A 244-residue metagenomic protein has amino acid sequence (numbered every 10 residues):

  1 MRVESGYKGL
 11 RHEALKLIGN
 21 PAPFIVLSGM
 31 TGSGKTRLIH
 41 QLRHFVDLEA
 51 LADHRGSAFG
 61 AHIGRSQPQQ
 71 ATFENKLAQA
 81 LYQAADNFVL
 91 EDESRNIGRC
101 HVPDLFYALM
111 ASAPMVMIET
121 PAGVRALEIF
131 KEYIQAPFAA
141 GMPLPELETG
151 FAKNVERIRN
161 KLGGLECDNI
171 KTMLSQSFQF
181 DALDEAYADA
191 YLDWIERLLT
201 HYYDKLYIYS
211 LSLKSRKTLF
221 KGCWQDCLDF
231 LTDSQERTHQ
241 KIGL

Functional and structural regions predicted by a protein language model:
M1-K16: N-terminal pre-Walker A segment at the start of P-loop NTPase domains
S5-G9, A50-D53, P121-A122: Short, acidic/turn-prone active-site loops that include or flank metal/cofactor- and phosphate-binding residues
E13-P21, G60-R65, K131-I134, S234-T238: Short, surface-exposed amphipathic charged segments that create phosphate/polyanion-binding patches used for binding
P23-R43: Glycine-rich phosphate-binding P-loop
I25-L27, V46, P114-I118: Hydrophobic/aromatic beta-strand patches that form the interior of the parallel beta-sheet core in alpha/beta enzyme
G29, D92-S94, K221-Q225: Structural motif
R43-L109: Conserved nucleotide-sensing/catalytic segment adjacent to the nucleotide-binding pocket in NTP-handling enzymes
A108-L244: Conserved NTP phosphate-binding and transfer environment spanning the P-loop NTPase/kinase superfamily
